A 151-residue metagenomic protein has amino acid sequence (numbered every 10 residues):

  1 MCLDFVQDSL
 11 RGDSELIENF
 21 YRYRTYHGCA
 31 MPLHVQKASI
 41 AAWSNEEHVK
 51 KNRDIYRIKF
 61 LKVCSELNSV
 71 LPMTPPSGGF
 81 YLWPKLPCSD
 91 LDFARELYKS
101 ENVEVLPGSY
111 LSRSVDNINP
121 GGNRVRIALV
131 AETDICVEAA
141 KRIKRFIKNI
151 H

Functional and structural regions predicted by a protein language model:
M1-H151: PLP-dependent class I/II
